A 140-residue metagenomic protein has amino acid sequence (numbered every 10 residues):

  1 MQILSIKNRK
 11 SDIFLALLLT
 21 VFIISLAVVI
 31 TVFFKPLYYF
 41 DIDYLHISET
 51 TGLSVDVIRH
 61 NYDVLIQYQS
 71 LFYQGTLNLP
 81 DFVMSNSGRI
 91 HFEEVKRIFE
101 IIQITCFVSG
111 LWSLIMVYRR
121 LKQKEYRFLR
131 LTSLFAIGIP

Functional and structural regions predicted by a protein language model:
M1-Y38: Hydrophobic secretory-pathway targeting helix
Q2-F14, G110-P140: Juxtamembrane interface at the cytosolic side of transmembrane helices
R9-T20, E94, E100-F107, L131-L134: Alpha-helical transmembrane segments of integral membrane proteins
L19-I30, R59-H60, L134-P140: Hydrophobic alpha-helical membrane-insertion segments
F22-S25, C106-M116: Membrane-embedded alpha-helical transmembrane segments of multi-pass integral membrane proteins
V32-T50: Alpha-helical transmembrane signal-anchor/signal-peptide segments
D56-Q74: Alpha-helical transmembrane segments of integral membrane proteins, especially early/N-terminal helices
L71-S109: Individual transmembrane alpha-helix segments
